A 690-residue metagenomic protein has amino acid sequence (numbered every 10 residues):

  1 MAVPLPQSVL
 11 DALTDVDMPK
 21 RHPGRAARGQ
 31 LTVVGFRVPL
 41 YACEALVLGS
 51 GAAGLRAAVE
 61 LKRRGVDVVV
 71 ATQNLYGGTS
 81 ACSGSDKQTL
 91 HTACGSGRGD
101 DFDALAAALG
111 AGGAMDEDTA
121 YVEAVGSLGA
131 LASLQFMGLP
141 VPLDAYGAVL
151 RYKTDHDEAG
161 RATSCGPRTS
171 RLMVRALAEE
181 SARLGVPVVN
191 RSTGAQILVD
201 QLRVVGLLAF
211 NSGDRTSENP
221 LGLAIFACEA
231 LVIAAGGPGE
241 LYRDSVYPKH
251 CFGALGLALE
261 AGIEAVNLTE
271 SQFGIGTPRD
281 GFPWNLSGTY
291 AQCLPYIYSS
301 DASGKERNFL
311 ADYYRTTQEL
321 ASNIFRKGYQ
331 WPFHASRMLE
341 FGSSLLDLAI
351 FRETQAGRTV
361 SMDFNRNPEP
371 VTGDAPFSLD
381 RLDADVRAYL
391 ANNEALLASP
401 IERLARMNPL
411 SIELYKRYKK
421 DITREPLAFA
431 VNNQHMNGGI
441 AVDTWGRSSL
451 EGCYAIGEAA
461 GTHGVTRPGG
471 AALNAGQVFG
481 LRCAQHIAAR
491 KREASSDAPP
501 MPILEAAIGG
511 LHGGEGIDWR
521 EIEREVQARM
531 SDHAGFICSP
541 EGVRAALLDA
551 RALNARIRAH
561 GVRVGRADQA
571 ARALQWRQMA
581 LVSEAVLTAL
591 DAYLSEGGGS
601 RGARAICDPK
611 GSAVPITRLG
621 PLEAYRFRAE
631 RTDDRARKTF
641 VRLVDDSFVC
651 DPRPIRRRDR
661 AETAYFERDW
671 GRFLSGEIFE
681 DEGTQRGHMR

Functional and structural regions predicted by a protein language model:
H22, A130-L221, A234, T277-Y290 (+5 more regions): Conserved redox-cofactor binding core of oxidoreductases
H22-Y41, L75-G77, A81-C82, S133 (+13 more regions): Glycine- and aromatic-enriched mobile tails/lids
L40-C43, E218-A230, S449: Core beta-strand elements of the Rossmann-like FAD/NAD(P) dinucleotide-binding domain in flavoenzyme oxidoreductases
C43-V70: N-terminal Rossmann-like FAD-binding beta1-loop-alpha1 element of flavoenzymes
L46-L48, I225-G236, C453-A455: Short hydrophobic core segments
R63-G84: Glycine-rich FAD pyrophosphate-binding loop
A230-W284, G470-H486: Glycine-rich loop(s) and the adjacent beta-strand/alpha-helix scaffold that form part
E264-E413, H486: An anion/pyrophosphate-binding glycine-rich loop and adjacent beta-alpha core in soluble alpha-beta enzymes
